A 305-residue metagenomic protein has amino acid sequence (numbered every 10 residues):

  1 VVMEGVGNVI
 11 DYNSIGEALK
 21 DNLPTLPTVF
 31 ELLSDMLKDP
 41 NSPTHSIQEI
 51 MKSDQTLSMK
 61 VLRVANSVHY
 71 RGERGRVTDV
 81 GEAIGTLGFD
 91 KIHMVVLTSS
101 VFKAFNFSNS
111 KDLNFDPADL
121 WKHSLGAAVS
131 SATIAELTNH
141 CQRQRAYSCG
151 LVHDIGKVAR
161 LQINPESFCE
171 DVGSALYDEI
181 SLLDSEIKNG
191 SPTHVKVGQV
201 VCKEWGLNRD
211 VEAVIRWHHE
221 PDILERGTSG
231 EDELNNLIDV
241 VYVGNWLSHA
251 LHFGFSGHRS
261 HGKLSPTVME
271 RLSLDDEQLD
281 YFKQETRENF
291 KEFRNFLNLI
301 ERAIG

Functional and structural regions predicted by a protein language model:
V2-S167, L176-G262, I300-G305: Conserved alpha-helical "signature site" that marks functionally important helical segments or helix/loop junctions
L57, L247, T286-N289, F293: Amphipathic alpha-helices that form helix-helix packing interfaces
D171: Helical (often loop-to-helix) elements that flank the catalytic cores of nucleotide-handling enzymes
S256-H258, G262-L274: A hydrophobic, small-residue-rich beta->alpha segment in the mid-to-C-terminal subdomain of diverse proteins
L279, K283-R287: A detector for short metal-coordination/catalytic motifs
N289-G305: Non-catalytic terminal regions of proteins
